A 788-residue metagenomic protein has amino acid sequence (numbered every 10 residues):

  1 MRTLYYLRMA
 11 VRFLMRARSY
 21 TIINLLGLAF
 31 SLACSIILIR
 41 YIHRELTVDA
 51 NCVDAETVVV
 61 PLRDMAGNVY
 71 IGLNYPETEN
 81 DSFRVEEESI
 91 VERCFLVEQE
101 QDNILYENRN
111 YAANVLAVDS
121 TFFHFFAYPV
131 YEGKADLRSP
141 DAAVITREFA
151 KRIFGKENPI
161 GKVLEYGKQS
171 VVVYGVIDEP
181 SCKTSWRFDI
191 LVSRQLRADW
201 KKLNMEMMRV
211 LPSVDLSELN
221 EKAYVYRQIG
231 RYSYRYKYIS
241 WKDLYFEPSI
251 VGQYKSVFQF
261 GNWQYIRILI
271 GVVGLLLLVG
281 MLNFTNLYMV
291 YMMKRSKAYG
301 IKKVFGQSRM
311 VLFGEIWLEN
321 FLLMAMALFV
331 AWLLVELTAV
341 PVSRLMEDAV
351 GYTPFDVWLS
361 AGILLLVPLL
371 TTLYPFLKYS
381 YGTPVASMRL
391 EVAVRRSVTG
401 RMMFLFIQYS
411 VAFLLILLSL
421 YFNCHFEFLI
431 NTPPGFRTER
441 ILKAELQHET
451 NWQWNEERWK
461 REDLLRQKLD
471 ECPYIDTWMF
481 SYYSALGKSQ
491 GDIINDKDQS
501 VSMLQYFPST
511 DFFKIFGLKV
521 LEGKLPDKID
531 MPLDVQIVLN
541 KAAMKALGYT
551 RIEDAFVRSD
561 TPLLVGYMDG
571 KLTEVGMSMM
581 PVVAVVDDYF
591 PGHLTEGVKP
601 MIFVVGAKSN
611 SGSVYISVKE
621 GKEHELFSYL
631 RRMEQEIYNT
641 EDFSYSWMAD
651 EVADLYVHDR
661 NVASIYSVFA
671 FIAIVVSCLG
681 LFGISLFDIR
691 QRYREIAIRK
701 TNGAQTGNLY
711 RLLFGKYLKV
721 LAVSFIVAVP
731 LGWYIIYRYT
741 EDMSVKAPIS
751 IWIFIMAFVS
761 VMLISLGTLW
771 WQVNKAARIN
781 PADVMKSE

Functional and structural regions predicted by a protein language model:
M1-R8, R344, F355, L373-L405 (+1 more regions): Feature of multi-pass inner-membrane transport and sensor proteins that recognizes transmembrane helices together
M1-Y5, R12, R16-A17, V225-V273 (+6 more regions): Membrane-helix entry/capping segments
Y5-S19, I23, G27, M281-L323 (+3 more regions): Intracellular coupling helices
R16-E45, F260-K297, A325, G400-H425 (+4 more regions): Hydrophobic alpha-helical transmembrane segments of multi-pass inner-membrane transport and secretion
A33, I37, N320-G382, L414 (+2 more regions): Small-residue-rich transmembrane alpha-helices
S35-I153, E157, Y166-S170, N423-R551: Structured, solvent-exposed hinge/loop segments at the ends of secondary-structure elements
D119-Y131, A143-G261, Q467, E471-D654: Mid-to-C-terminal secondary-structure elements that act as membrane-proximal/extracytoplasmic interface segments
Q259-A339, S343-R344, W358: Hydrophobic alpha-helical bundles that form the membrane domains of multi-pass transporters
